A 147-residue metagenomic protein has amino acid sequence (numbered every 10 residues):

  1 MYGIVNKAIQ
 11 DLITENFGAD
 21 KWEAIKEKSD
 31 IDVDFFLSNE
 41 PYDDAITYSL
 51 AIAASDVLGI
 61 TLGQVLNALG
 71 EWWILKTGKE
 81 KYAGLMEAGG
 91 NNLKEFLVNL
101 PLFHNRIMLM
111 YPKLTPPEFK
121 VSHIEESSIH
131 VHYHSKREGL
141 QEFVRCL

Functional and structural regions predicted by a protein language model:
M1-V33: Charged, compositionally biased N-terminal leader segments and the immediate start of the first structured element
Y2, A19-W22, E40, D44 (+3 more regions): Alpha-helix N-cap/helix-initiation sites
G3, K7, E15, A19 (+3 more regions): Electropositive phosphate-/nucleotide-binding environments in soluble metabolic enzymes
N6-K7, F35-L37, V131-H134: A short, structure-level motif marking secondary-structure boundaries and short turns
Q10-D11, N39-E40, K136-R137: A generic structural signal for short
D20-W22, K26-V57: Long amphipathic alpha-helical segments
T47-R137, Q141: Amphipathic interaction/junction segments at domain boundaries or subunit interfaces
F143-L147: Extended Gly/Ser/Thr-rich low-complexity repeat segments, especially those forming or decorating extracellular
